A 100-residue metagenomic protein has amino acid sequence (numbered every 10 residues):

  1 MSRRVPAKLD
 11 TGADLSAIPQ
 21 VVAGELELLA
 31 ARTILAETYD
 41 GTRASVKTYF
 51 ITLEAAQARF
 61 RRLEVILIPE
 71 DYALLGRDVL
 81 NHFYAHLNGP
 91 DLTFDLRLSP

Functional and structural regions predicted by a protein language model:
M1-P100: Pepsin/retropepsin-fold aspartyl endopeptidases
